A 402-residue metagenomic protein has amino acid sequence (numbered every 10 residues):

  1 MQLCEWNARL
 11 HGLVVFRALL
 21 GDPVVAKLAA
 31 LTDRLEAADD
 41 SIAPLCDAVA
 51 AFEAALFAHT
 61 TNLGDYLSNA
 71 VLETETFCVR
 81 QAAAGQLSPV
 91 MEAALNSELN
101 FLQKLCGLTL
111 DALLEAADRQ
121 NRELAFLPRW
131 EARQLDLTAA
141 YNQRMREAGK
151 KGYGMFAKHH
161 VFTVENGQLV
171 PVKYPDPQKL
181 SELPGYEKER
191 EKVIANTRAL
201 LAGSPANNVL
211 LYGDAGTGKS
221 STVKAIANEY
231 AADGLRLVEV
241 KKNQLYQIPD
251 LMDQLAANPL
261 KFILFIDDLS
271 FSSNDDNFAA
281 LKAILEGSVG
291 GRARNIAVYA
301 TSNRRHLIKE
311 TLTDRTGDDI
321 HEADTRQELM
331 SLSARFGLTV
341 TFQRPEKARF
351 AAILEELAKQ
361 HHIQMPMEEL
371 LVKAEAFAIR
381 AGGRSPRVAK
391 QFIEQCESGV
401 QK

Functional and structural regions predicted by a protein language model:
M1-P184: AAA+ P-loop ATPase mechanoenzymes
P175-N208: Pre-Walker A (pre-P-loop) alpha-helix and adjacent loop at the N terminus of AAA/AAA+ ATPase modules, a conserved
R190-I194, A231-F262, S273-A279: Short glycine-rich substrate-engagement loop in P-loop NTPases that contacts/grips substrate
N208-V238, L251-A256: Walker A/P-loop
A256-A257, S272-D319, D324: Conserved catalytic/switch belt of AAA+ P-loop NTPases
D267-L269: Walker B catalytic acidic pair
D318-M330, G337-A351: Conserved AAA+ ATPase "SRH/arginine-finger" region at the nucleotide-binding site
Q343-K402: C-terminal alpha-helical "lid" subdomain
